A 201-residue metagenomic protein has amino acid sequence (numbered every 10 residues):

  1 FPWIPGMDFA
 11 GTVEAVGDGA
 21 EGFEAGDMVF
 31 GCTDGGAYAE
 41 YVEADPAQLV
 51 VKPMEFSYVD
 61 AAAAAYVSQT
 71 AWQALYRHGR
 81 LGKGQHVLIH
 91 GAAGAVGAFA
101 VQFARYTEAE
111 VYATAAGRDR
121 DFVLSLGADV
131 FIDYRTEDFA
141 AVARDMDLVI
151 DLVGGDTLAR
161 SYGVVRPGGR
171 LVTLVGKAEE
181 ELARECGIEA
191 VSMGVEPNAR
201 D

Functional and structural regions predicted by a protein language model:
F1-D201: Terminal helix/beta-alpha structural elements that buttress the NAD(P)+-binding lobe
